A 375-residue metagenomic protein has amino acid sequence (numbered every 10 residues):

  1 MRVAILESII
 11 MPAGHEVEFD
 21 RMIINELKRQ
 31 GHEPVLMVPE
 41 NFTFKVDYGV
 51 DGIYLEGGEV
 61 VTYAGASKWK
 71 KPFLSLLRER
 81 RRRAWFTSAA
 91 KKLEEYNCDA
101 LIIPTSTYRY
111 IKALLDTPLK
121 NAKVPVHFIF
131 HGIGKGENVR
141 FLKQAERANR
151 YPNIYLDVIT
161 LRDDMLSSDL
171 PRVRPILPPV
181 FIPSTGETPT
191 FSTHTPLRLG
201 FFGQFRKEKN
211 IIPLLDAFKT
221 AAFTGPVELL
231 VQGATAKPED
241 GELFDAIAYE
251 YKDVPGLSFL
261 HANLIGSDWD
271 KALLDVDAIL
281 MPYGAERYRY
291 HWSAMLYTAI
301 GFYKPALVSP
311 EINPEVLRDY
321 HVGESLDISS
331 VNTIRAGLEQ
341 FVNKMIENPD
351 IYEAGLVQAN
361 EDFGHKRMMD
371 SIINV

Functional and structural regions predicted by a protein language model:
M1-G14, F201, L280: Nucleotide-activated donor-dependent transferases that construct or modify glycoconjugates
E7-M22, F44, R206-K209: A short, glycine/small-residue-rich beta-strand->loop->alpha-helix junction that serves as a flexible
G14-H15, I328-A336, N343-V375: A charged, aromatic-enriched C-terminal amphipathic alpha-helix characteristic of glycosyltransferases across folds
G134-P175: A short, active-site helix/loop in glycosyltransferases that binds the activated sugar's phosphate group
T190-K209, L215-K219, L229-L230: Conserved donor-binding/catalytic core segment of Leloir-type glycosyltransferases
E228-F244, A262: Glycosyltransferase donor-sugar binding loop
E242-D270, D275: Nucleotide-activated donor-binding/catalytic signature segment of Leloir-type glycosyltransferases, i.e., the conserved
M281-Y297, S309-E311, E315-V316: Nucleotide-sugar-dependent
